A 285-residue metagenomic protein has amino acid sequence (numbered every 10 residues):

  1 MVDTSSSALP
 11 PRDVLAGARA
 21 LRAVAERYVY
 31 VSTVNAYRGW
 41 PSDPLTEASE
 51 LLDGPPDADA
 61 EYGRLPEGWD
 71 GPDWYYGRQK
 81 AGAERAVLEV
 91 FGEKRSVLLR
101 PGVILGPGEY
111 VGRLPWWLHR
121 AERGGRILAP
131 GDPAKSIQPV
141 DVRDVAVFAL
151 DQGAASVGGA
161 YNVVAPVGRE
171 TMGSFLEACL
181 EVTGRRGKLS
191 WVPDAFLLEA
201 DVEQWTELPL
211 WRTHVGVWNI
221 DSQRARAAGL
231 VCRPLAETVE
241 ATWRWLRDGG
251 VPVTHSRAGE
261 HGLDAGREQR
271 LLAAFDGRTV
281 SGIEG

Functional and structural regions predicted by a protein language model:
M1-E26, Y30, A36-G39: NAD(P)H-binding glycine-rich loop region in Rossmannoid oxidoreductase-like domains and their noncatalytic homologs
S32, A83-G108: Conserved beta-loop-beta element that borders a ligand/cofactor-binding pocket
V34-Y75, E89-G92: Active-site "gating" loop of Rossmann-like NAD(P)-dependent oxidoreductase/epimerase domains
A36, I104-G106, G168: Conserved sequence/active-site signature of Rossmann-fold short-chain dehydrogenase/reductase
Q79: Active-site helix of classical SDR
V111-W117, P130-A155, G159-N162, E237: Substrate-positioning beta->alpha
L118-P130, R185-R186, V217: A short C-terminal helix-loop "cap" of Rossmann-like NAD(P)-dependent dehydrogenase/epimerase domains
D151-H214, D221, W243-W245, G250-G285: Mid/C-terminal beta-alpha module of Rossmann-like enzyme folds, strongest in SDR-family dehydrogenases/epimerases
